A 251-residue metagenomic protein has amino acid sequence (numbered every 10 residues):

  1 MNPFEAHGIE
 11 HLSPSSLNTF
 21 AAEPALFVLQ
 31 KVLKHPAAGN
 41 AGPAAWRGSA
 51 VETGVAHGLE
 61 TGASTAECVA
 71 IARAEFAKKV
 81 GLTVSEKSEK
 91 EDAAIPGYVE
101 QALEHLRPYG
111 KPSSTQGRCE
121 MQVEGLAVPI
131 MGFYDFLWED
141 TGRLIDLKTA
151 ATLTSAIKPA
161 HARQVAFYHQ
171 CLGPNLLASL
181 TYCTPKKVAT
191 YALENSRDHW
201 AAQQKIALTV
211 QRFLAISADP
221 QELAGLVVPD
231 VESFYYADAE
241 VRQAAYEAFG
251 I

Functional and structural regions predicted by a protein language model:
P3-I9, S13, P24-A38, A77-G81 (+2 more regions): Short amphipathic alpha-helical segments and their helix-coil junctions
A6-P24, V128-L137: An acidic intrinsically disordered interaction segment
L17-T65: Nuclease catalytic cores
F20-Q30, A63-G81, L177-C183: Short, compositionally biased low-complexity segments
P43, R47, E91, H161-Q164: Hydrophobic (often cysteine-bearing) scaffold residues that line and stabilize catalytic clefts of nucleotide/cofactor
G54-C119, V123: A non-catalytic, helix-rich entry segment at domain boundaries
V99, I157, L172-I251: Metal-dependent nuclease catalytic regions and adjoining charged, substrate-binding loops involved in nucleic-acid end
C119-Q164, Q170-C171: Non-catalytic protein-protein interaction segments used by genome-maintenance enzymes to assemble and couple activities
